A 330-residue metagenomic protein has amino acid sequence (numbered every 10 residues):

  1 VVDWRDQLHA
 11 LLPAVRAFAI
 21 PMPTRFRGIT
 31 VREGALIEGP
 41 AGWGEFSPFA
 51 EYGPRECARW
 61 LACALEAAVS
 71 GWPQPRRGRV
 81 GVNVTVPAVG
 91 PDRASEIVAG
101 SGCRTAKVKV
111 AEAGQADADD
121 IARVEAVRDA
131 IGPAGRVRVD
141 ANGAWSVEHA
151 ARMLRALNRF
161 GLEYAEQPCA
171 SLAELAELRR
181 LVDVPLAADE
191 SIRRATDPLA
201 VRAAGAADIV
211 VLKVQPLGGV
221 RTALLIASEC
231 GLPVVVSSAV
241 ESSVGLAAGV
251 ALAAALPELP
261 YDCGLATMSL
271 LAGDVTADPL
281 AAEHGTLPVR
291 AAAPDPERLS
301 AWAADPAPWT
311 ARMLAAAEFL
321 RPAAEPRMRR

Functional and structural regions predicted by a protein language model:
V1-R138, N142-R159, T276-R330: N-terminal capping/lid subdomain adjacent to the active-site entrance of alpha/beta enzymes
F18-I20, T85, D189, S237 (+1 more regions): Conserved beta-strand termini and adjacent loop/short-helix elements that scaffold enzyme active sites in alpha/beta
M22-T24, R193, E241: Residue-level detector of flexible, active-site-proximal loop/helix-junction positions within diverse enzyme catalytic
S101-R104, I131-A134, R155-E163, R179-L186 (+3 more regions): Glycine-enriched alpha-helix->loop->beta-strand junction motifs that scaffold or abut catalytic
T105-A116, R136-G143, F160-L172, V184-R194 (+2 more regions): Catalytic beta/alpha-barrel core
E112-A130, W145-H149, P168-L181, A195-D197 (+1 more regions): Active-site-adjacent beta->alpha loops and helix N-cap segments on the catalytic face of soluble alpha/beta enzymes
T196-R298: Shared catalytic-loop signature of beta/alpha-barrel
